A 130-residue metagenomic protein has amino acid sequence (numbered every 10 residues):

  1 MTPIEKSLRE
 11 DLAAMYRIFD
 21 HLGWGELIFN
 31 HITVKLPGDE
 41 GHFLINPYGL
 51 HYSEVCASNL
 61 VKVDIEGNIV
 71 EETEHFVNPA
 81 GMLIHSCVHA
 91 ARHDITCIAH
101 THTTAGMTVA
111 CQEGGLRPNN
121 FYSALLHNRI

Functional and structural regions predicted by a protein language model:
M1-I130: Glycine-rich flexible loops
